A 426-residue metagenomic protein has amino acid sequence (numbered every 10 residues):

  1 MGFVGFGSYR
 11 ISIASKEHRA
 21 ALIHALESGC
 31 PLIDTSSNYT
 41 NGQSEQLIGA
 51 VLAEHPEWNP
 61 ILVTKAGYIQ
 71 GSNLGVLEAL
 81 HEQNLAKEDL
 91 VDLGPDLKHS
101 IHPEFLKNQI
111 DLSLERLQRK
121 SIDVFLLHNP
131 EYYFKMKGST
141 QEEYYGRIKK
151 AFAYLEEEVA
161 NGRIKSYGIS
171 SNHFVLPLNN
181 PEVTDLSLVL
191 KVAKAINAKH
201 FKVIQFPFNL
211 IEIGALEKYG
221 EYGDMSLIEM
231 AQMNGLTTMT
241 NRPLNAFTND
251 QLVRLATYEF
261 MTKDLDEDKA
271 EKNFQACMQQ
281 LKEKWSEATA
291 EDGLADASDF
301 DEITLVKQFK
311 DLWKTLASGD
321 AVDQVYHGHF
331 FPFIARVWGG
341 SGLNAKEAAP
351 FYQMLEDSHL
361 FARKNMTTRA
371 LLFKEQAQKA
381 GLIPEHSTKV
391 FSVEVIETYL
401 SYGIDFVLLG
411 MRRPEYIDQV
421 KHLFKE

Functional and structural regions predicted by a protein language model:
M1-E82, E88-D89, E104-K107, K120 (+10 more regions): N-terminal binding-site loop/beta-alpha segment at the start of enzyme catalytic domains that lines or forms
E27, A86-Y219, L236: Glycine/proline-rich, positively charged, aromatic-decorated active-site loop/lid region on the catalytic face
P31, A50-L52, S226-E426: Structured C-terminal cap/extension of enzyme domains
K65, L127-P130, I169-N172, P243 (+1 more regions): Short, well-ordered beta-to-alpha junction loops that form the rim of enzyme active sites and present histidine/acidic
I69, K218-Y219, V420-L423: Composition- and surface-driven signal marking solvent-exposed, interaction-prone regions in large proteins
S72, L77, K87-E88, L93-P103 (+4 more regions): Alpha-amylase-like alpha-glycosidases and glucanotransferases acting on alpha-linked glucans and related
S72, P177, E212-A215, A246-L252 (+1 more regions): Short acidic/glycine-rich loop or secondary-structure boundary segments that cap or lie
